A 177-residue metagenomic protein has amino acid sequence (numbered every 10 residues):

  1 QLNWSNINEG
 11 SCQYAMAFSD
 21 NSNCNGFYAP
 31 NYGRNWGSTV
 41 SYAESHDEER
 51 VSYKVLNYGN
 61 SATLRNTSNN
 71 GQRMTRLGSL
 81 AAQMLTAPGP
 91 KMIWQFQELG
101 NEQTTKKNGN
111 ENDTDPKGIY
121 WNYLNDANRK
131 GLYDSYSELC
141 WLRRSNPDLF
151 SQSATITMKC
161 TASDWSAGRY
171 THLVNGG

Functional and structural regions predicted by a protein language model:
Q1-E48, R65, R73-M74, S79-T86 (+2 more regions): Active-site-proximal helices and loops of the catalytic beta/alpha 8
V51-N70: Short, basic, glycine/proline-bearing loop/turn elements
